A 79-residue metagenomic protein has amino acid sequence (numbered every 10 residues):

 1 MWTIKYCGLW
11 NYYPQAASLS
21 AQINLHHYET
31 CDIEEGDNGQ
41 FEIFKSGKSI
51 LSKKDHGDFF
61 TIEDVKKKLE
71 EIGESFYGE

Functional and structural regions predicted by a protein language model:
M1-H26: Local sequence-structure signature of Cys/Sec-based thiol-disulfide redox active-site neighborhoods
L9, G36, D55-D58: Short beta->alpha junction loops/turns
N11, G39-E42, F60: Short, flexible micro-motifs
E29-I33: A short linear hydrophobic-aromatic micro-motif
E35-S49: A short, structured beta-strand/loop element
I50-E74: Non-catalytic, surface beta->alpha helical segment in thiol-disulfide oxidoreductase systems
Y77-E79: Metal-dependent nuclease catalytic core centered on acidic motifs
